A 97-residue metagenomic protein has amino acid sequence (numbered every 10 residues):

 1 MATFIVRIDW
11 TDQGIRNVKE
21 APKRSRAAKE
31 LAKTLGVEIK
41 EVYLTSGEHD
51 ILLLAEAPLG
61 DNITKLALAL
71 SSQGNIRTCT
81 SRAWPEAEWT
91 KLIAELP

Functional and structural regions predicted by a protein language model:
M1-P97: A compositional/biophysical signature of low hydrophobicity enriched in polar/charged and small residues
